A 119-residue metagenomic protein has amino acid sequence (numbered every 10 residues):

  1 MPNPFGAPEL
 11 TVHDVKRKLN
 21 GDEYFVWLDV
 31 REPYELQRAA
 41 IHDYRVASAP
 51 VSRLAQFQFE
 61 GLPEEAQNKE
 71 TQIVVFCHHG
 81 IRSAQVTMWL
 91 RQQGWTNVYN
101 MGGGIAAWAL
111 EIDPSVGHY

Functional and structural regions predicted by a protein language model:
M1-V26, P33-Q72, I81-Y119: Rhodanese-like catalytic fold shared by cysteine-dependent sulfurtransferases and DSP/PTP-type phosphatases
F76: Short, surface-exposed ligand- or partner-binding patches at beta-edge/loop junctions that are enriched in aromatics
